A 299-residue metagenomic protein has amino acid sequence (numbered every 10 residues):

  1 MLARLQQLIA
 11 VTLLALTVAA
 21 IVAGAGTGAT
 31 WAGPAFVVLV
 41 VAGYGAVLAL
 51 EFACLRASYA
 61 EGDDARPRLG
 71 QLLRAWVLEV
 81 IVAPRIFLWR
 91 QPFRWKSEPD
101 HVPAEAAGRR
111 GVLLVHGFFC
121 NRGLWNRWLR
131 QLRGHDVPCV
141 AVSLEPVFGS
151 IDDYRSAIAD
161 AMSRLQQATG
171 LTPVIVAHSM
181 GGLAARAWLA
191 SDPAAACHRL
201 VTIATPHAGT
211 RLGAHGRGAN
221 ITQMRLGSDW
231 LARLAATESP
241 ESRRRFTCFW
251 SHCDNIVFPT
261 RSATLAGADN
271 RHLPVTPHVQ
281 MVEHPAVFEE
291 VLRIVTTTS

Functional and structural regions predicted by a protein language model:
M1-G111, T297-T298: Flexible, membrane-associating and regulatory peripheral segments of lipid-active enzymes
P103-A104, T237-S239, T260-A263: Short secondary-structure boundary/capping segments
G108-R110, E241-F246, L265-D269: Short, proline-enriched alpha-helix->beta-strand connector loops that line the catalytic pocket of alpha/beta-hydrolase
L113-G123, R127-S242, F249, I256-V257: Serine-dependent carboxylesterase/thioesterase catalytic core of lipase-like alpha/beta-hydrolase/SGNH enzymes
P138-V140, A266-V279, V291: Catalytic histidine neighborhood in serine/cysteine hydrolases with alpha/beta-hydrolase-type architecture
I151, P277-P285: Catalytic histidine-centered segment of alpha/beta-hydrolase-like enzymes
H252-D269: Conserved loop-alpha-helix segment in the C-terminal half of the alpha/beta-hydrolase fold that carries the catalytic
V282-T296: Post-His helix in hydrolase/transferase enzymes
